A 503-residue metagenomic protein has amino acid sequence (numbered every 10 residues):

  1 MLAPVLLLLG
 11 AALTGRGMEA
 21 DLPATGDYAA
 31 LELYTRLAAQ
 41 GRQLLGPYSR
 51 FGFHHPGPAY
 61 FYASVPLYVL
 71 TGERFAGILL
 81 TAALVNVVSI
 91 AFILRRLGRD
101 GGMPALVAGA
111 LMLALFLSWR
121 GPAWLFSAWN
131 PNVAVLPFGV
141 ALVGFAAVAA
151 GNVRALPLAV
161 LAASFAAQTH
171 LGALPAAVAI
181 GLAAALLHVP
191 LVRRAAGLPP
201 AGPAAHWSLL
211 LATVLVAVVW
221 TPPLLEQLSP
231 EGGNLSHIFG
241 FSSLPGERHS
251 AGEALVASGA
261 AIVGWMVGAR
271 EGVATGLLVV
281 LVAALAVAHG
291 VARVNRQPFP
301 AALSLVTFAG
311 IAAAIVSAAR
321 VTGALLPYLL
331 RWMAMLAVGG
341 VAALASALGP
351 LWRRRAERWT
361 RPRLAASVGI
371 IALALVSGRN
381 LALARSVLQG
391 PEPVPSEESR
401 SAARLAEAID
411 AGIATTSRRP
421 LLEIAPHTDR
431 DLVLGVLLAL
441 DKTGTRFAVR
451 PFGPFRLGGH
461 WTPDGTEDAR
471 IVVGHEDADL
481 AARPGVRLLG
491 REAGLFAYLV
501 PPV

Functional and structural regions predicted by a protein language model:
L13-G15, A29-H54, P58-Y62, P66-L67: Extracytosolic helix-loop segments that constitute the early lumenal/periplasmic catalytic or substrate-binding loops
Y34-L37, P190-P199, W207-V280: Transmembrane-lumen/periplasm boundary regions of multi-pass, lipid-linked membrane glycan transferases
P58, Y62, T71-A91, W124-N130 (+1 more regions): Loop-to-helix entry region of an early transmembrane alpha helix in multi-pass inner-membrane enzymes
L80-G101, V140, V287-V291: Transmembrane-helix motifs of polytopic, lipid-linked glycan transferases
I93-L117: Transmembrane-helix signature of polytopic, membrane-embedded enzymes that assemble or transfer cell-envelope glycans
L97-L106, N152, L191-W207, V273-A274 (+1 more regions): Membrane-interface helix-loop-helix junctions at transmembrane boundaries of multi-pass membrane enzymes, predominantly
A141-L158, L191-A195: Membrane-interface transmembrane helices that cradle and orient dolichyl/undecaprenyl
L156-A173, A177-A184, L215-V218: Membrane-interface alpha helices of multi-pass inner-membrane proteins
